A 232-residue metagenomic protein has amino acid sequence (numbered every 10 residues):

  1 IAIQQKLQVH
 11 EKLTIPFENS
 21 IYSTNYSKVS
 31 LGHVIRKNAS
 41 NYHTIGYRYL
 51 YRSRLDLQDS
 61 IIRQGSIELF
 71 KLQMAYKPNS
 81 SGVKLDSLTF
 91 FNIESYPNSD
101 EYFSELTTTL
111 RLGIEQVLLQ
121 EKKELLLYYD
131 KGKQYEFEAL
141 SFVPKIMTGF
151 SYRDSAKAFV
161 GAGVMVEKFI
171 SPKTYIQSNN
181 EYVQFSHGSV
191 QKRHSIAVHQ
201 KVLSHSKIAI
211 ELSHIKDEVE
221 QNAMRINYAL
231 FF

Functional and structural regions predicted by a protein language model:
I1-Q64: Outer-membrane beta-barrel initiation region
L31, I45-Y47, F70-M74, S104-L112 (+5 more regions): Membrane-embedded beta-strand positions of outer-membrane beta-barrel proteins
H33-K37, Y51-S53, K71-S80, N92-E94 (+6 more regions): Transmembrane beta-strands of outer-membrane beta-barrel pores
A39-H43, G82-L88, K123-L127, A156-A162 (+2 more regions): Residues that define the transmembrane beta-barrel architecture of outer-membrane proteins
R52-D59, S95-E105, E136-V143, F169-S178 (+2 more regions): Repeated loop/turn-to-beta-strand initiation elements of outer-membrane beta-barrel proteins
S87-G113, K122-Y135, S141-V143: Terminal end segments
L126-V183: Detector for outer-membrane/organellar transmembrane beta-barrel domains, recognizing the amphipathic beta-strand
I196-K201, E220-F232: Outer-membrane beta-barrel "beta-signal"
